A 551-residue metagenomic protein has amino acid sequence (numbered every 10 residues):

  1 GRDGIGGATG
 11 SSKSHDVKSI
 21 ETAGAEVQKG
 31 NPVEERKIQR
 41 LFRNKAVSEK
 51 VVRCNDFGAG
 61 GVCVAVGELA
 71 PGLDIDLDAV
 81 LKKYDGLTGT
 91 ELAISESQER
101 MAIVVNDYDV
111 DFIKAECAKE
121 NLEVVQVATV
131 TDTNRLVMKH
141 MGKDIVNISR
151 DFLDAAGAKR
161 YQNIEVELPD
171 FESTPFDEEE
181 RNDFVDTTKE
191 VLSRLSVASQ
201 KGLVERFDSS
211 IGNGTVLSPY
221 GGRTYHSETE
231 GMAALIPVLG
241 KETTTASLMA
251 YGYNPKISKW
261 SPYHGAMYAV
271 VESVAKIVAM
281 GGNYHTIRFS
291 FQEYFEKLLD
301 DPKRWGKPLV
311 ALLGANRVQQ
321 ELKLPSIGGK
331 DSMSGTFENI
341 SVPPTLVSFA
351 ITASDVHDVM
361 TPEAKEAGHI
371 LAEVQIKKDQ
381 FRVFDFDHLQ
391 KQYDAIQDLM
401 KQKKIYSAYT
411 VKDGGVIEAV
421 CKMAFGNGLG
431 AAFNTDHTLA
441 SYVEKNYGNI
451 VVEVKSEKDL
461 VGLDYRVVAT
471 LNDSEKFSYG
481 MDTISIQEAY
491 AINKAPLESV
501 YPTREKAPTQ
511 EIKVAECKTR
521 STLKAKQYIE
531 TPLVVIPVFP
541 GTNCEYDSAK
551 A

Functional and structural regions predicted by a protein language model:
G1-Q39, K45, D107-T243, A250-S258 (+7 more regions): Intein/HINT protein-splicing elements and their conserved insertion hotspots or analogous self-processing inserts
D3-E21, W260-D331, G335: A glycine-rich phosphate/pyrophosphate-binding beta-strand-loop-alpha-helix module
F42-F57, V62-E68, V110-C117: Functional cores that coordinate and move charged inorganic groups
N55-A59, Y263-H264, Y409-D413: Active-site nucleophile and cofactor-binding loops and adjacent substrate-binding regions of central metabolic enzymes
A65-T90, G426-A432: Anionic-ligand anchoring segments at beta-strand to alpha-helix junctions in alpha/beta enzyme folds, i.e., glycine
L87-L92, S97-R100, N446-G448: A structural-propensity feature for long, helix-poor, extended segments
I103: Non-catalytic DNA-recognition/assembly elements of restriction-modification systems
